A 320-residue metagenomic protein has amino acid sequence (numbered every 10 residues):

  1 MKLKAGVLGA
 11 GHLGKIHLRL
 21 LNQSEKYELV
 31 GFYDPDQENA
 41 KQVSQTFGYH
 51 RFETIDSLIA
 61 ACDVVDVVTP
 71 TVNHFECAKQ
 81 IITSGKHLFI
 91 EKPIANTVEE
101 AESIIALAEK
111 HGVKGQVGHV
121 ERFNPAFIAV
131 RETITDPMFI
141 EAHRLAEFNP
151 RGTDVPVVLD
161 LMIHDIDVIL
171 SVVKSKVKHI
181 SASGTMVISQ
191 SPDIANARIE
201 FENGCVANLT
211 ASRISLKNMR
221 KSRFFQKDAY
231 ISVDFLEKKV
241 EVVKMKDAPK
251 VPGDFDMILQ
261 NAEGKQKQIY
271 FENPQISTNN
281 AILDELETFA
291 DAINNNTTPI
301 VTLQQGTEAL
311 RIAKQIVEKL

Functional and structural regions predicted by a protein language model:
M1-T46, I169: N-terminal Rossmann-like dinucleotide-binding module
H17, F47-I105: Beta-loop-alpha module in the N-terminal Rossmann-like domain of NAD(P)-dependent dehydrogenases, especially those
V30, D63, M138: Conserved acidic residues
Y49, S84-K86, H111-K114, C205: A short helix->loop->beta-strand "cap" motif at the edges of active sites that frequently abuts
S57, V64-V67, D284-L320: C-terminal helix-rich "cap/oligomerization" subdomain common to oxidoreductases
A95-G152: A contiguous active-site-proximal alpha/beta segment in oxidoreductase catalytic domains
G118-P125, F148-H179, P192-D193, G306: Mid-domain beta-loop-alpha active-site segment that forms a flexible, acidic cofactor/metal-binding surface
I166-M245, P274-I293: Contiguous beta-strand/loop segments that form the cofactor/metal-binding neighborhood of enzyme cores
